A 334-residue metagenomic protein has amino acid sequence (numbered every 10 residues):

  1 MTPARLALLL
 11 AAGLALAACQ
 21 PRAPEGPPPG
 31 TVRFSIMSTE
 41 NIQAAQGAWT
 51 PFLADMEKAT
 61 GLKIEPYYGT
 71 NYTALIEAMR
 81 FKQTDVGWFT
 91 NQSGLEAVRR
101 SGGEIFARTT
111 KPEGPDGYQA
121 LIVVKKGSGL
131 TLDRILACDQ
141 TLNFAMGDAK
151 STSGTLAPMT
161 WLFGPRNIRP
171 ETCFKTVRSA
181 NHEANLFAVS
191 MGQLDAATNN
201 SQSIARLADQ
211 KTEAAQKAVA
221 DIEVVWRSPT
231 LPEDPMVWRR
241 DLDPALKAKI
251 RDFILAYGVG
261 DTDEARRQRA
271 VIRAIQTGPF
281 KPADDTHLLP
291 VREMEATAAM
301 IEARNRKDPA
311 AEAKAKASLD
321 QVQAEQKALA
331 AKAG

Functional and structural regions predicted by a protein language model:
M1-L8: Bacterial N-terminal signal peptides that target proteins for export
A15-A18: C-terminal motif of bacterial Sec signal peptides marking the signal peptidase cleavage site
Q20-R22: Bacterial signal peptide processing site
P29-A59, G69, Q92, P112-M191 (+1 more regions): Bilobed "Venus flytrap"/periplasmic-binding protein-like clamshell domains and structurally analogous long
R33-S38, A107, K111-L121, A214-R251 (+1 more regions): Periplasmic-binding protein-like
E40-N41, A45-P51, K249-G334: An extracytoplasmic/periplasmic, membrane-proximal ligand-sensing/linker region
T73-G87, R100, H182-T198, Q202: Short helices/loops that flank or line small-molecule/ion binding pockets
N91-G102, F163-G164, S190, D195-V219 (+1 more regions): A ligand-binding cleft/hinge motif common to bilobed small-molecule-binding domains
